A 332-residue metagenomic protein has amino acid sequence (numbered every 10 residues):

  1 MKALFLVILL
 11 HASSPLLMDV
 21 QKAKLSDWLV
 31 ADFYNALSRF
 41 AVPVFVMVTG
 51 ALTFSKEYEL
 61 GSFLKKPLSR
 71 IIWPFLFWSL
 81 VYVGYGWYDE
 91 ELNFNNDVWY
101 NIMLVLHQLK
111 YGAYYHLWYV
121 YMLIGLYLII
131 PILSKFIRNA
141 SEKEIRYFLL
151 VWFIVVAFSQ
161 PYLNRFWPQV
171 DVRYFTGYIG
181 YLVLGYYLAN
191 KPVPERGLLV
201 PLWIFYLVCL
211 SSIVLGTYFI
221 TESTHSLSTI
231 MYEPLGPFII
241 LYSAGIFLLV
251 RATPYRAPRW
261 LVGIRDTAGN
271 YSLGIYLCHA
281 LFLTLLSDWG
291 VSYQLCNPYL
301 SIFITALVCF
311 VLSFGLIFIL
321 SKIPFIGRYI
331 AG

Functional and structural regions predicted by a protein language model:
M1-S55, P74-S79: Functionally critical transmembrane alpha-helices in membrane proteins and complexes, commonly lining
F5-A12, S79-L80, L150-N164, F205-I220 (+1 more regions): Aromatic-anchored segments of alpha-helical transmembrane domains
W28, N35-V44, S55-W87, N96-Y115 (+2 more regions): Transmembrane alpha-helical segments and their boundary/interface "anchor" motifs in multi-pass integral membrane
V30-V42, H107-M122, P161-Y181, V214-G245: Interfacial loop-to-helix transition and helix-capping segments at the boundaries of transmembrane helices
V46, F54, Y82-A189: Hydrophobic alpha-helical segments with transmembrane-like composition
E57-K66, L133-E144, A189-P201, T253-I264 (+1 more regions): Membrane-interface helix-boundary motifs at transmembrane edges
E195-V262, D266, C296: Alpha-helical transmembrane segments and terminal signal-anchor/GPI-anchor hydrophobic tails, characterized by long
P254-D266, A280-G332: C-terminal "closing" transmembrane helix and its immediate cytosolic amphipathic cap in multi-pass membrane proteins
